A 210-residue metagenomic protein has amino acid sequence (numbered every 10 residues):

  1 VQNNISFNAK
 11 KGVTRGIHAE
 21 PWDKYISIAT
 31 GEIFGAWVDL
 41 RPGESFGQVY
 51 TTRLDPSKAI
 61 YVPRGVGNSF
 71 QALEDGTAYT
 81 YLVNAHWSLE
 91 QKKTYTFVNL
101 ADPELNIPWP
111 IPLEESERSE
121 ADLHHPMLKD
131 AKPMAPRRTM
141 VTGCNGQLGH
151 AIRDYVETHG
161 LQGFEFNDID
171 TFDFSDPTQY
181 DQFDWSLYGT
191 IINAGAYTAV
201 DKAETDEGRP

Functional and structural regions predicted by a protein language model:
V1-L54, E74-A78, V83-R137: Non-catalytic, conserved peripheral segments adjacent to functional cores
L54-L73: Conserved SET/PR-domain catalytic core that frames the SAM/AdoMet-binding pocket
F70, G149, V200-D201: Glycine/Thr-rich phosphate-binding loops of Rossmann-like dinucleotide-binding domains
R138-H159: N-terminal Rossmann NAD(P)H-binding glycine-rich loop of SDR-like oxidoreductase domains
T142, N167, I191-G195: SDR active-site strand-loop-helix element
G163-Q182: Adenosine-cofactor binding site in Rossmann-like domains, unifying the SAM/SAH pocket of S-adenosylmethionine-dependent
T178-P210: NAD(P)H-binding glycine-rich loop region in Rossmannoid oxidoreductase-like domains and their noncatalytic homologs
